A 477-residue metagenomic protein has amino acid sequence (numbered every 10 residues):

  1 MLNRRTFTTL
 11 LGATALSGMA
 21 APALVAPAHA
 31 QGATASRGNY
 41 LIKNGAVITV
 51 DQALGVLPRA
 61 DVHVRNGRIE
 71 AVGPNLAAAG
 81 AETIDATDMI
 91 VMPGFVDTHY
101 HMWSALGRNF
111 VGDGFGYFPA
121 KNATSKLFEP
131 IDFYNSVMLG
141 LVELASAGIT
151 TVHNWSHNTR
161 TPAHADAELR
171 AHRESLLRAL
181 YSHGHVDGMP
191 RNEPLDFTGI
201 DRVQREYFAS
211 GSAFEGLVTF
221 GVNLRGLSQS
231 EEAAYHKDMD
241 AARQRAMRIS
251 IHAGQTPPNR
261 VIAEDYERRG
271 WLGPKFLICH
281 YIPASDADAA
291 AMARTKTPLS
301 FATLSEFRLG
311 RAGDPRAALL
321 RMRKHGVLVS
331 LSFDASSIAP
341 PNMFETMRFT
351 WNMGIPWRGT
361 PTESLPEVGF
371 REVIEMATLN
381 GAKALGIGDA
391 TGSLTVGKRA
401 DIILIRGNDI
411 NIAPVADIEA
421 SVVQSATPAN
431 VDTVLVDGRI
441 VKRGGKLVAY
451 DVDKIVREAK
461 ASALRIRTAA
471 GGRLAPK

Functional and structural regions predicted by a protein language model:
M1-A60, R65-R68, N75, E375-K477: Active-site microenvironment of metallo-dependent hydrolases
Q31, A163-A290: Metal-coordinating catalytic core of metallo-dependent amide/deamination hydrolases
S36-K43, A77-G116, M138, V142-S146: Replace "His-x-His-based motif
G45, V62, G67, D88 (+13 more regions): Divalent metal-coordination and catalytic microenvironments
L106-N135, M189-P190, P257-K275, A291-L299 (+1 more regions): Active-site gating loops and adjacent loop-to-helix segments of metal-dependent hydrolytic enzymes
N109-L177, D201-A213, K460-R465: Alpha-helical scaffold segments that flank or form the walls of functional sites
R269-W271, L319-D409, S425-T427: His/Asp/Glu-enriched, well-ordered alpha-helical/loop segment that forms or immediately abuts the divalent-metal
P298-A302, F307-L319, V327, S332-F333: A conserved active-site cap/scaffold subdomain adjacent to cofactor or substrate pockets
